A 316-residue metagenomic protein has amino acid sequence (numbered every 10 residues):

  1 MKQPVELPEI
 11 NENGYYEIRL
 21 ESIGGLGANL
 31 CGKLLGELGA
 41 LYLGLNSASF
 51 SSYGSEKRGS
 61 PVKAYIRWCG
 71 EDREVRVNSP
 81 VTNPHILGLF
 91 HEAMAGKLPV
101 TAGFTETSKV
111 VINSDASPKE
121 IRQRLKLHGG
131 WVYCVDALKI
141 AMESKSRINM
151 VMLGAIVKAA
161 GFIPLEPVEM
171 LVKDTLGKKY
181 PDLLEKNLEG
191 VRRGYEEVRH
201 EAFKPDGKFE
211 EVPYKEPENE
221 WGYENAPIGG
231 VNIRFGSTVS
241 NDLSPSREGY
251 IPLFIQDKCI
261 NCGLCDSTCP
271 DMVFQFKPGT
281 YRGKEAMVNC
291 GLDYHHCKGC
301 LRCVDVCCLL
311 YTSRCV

Functional and structural regions predicted by a protein language model:
M1-G230, R234-V239, D257: Active-site cofactor/cluster-binding pocket
Y16, Y250-P252, V288: Short amphipathic alpha-helical segments
G27, E56-K57, N261, F276 (+2 more regions): Flexible loop/turn segments at secondary-structure boundaries
L45-N46, W131, C265, Q275 (+1 more regions): Residue-level detector of anion-binding/catalytic polar loops
V151, M170-D174, N241-D242, R247-E248 (+1 more regions): Ferredoxin-type iron-sulfur electron-transfer modules in oxidoreductases and energy-metabolism complexes
L253-M272, G291-L309: Cysteine-centered iron-sulfur cluster-binding motifs in ferredoxin-type domains/subunits of redox enzymes
Y311-V316: Conserved small/polar residues in nucleotide/adenosyl-binding loops
